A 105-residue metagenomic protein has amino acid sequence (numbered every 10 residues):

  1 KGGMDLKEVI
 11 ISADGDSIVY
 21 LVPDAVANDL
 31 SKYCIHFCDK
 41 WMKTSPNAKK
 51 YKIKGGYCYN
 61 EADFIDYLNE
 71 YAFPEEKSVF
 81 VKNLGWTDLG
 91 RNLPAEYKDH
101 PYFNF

Functional and structural regions predicted by a protein language model:
K1-A27: Short, extreme N-terminal segment that most often corresponds to the first beta-strand
D14, A25, D29, G56 (+1 more regions): Compositionally biased, intrinsically disordered low-complexity segments
S17-K49: Short, flexible N-terminal segments of the mature chain
F37-F105: Short, mixed-charge low-complexity intrinsically disordered segments
